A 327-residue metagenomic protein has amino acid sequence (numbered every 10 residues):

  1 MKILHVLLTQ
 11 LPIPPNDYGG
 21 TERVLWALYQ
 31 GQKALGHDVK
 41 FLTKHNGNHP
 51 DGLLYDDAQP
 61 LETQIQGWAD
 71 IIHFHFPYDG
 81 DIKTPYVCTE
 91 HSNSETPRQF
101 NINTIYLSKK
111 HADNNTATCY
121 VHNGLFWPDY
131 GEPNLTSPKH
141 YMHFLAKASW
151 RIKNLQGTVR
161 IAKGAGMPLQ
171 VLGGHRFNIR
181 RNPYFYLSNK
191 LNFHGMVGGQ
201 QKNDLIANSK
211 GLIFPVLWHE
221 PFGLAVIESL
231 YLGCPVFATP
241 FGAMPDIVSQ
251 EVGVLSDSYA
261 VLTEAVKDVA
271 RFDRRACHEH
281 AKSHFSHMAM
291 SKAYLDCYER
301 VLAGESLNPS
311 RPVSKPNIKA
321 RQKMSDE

Functional and structural regions predicted by a protein language model:
P14, S149-K153, L217-G223, P245-D246: Nucleotide-sugar-dependent
Y55-D56, D268-K323: A charged, aromatic-enriched C-terminal amphipathic alpha-helix characteristic of glycosyltransferases across folds
A117-N123, D129-L172: Conserved donor-binding/catalytic core segment of Leloir-type glycosyltransferases
G173, R181-Q200: Nucleotide-activated donor-binding/catalytic signature segment of Leloir-type glycosyltransferases, i.e., the conserved
N203, V226-Y231, P245-D246: Short alpha-helical segment that forms part of, or immediately flanks, the ligand-binding pocket in carbohydrate-active
K210, G233: A short alpha->beta transition loop at the rim of the catalytic pocket in nucleotide-sugar-dependent
P235-A238: Short hydrophobic beta-strand element within catalytic cores of glycosyltransferases and related nucleotide-activated
S249-A260, V266-R271: Conserved acidic donor-binding segment of nucleotide-sugar-dependent glycosyltransferases
